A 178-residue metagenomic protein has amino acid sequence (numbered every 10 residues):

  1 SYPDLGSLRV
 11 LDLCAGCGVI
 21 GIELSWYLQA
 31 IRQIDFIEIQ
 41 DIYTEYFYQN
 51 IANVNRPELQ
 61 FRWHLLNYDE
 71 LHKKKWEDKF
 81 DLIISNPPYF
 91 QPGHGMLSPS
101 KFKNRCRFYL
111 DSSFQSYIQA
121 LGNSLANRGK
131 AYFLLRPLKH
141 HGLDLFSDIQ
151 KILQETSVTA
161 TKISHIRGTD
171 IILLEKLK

Functional and structural regions predicted by a protein language model:
Y2-W76, S85, Q91-G93: Conserved SAM/SAH cofactor-binding pocket of Class I
Y27, L97-S100, N123-R128: A short alpha-helix capping/helix-coil boundary motif
Y48-Q49, G95-S98, D144-Q150: Short amphipathic alpha-helical segments
L82: Short, Asp-centered acidic motifs that coordinate Mg2+ and/or phosphate in catalytic or ligand-binding sites
P87-S116: Mobile active-site "lid"/loop adjacent to the S-adenosyl-L-methionine
S113-L173: Conserved Class I SAM-dependent methyltransferase catalytic core
L174-K178: C-terminal lobe and adjacent flexible extensions of AdoMet/dcAdoMet transferase-like proteins
